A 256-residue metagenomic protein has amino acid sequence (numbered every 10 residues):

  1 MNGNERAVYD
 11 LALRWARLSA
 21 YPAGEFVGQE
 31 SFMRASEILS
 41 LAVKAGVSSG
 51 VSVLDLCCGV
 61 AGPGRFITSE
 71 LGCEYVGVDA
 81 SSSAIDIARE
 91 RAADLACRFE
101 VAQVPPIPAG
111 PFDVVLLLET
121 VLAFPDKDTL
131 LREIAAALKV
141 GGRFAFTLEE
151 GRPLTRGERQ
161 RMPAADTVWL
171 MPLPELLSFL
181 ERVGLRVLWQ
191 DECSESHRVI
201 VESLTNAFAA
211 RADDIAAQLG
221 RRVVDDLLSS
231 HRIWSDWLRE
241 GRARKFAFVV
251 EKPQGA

Functional and structural regions predicted by a protein language model:
M1-P22: N-terminal, positively charged/glycine-rich alpha-helical extensions of SAM-dependent methyltransferases
S31-S49: Conserved alpha-helix/loop element of class I SAM-dependent methyltransferases that forms part of the SAM/SAH-binding
L54-L56, V60-P105: Class I SAM-dependent methyltransferase SAM/SAH-binding core
P105-V115: A short acidic, Gly/Pro-enriched loop at the edge of an enzyme's catalytic core that lines a small-molecule cofactor
V114-D126: A short SAM/SAH-binding and catalytic strip from SAM-dependent methyltransferases
D128-R143: A short glycine-rich, Lys/Arg-flanked "PGG" loop and its adjoining helix->strand segment in the class I
F146-V168: Short, glycine-/aromatic-enriched active-site segment of Class I SAM-dependent methyltransferases
D191-A256: Conserved Class I S-adenosyl-L-methionine
